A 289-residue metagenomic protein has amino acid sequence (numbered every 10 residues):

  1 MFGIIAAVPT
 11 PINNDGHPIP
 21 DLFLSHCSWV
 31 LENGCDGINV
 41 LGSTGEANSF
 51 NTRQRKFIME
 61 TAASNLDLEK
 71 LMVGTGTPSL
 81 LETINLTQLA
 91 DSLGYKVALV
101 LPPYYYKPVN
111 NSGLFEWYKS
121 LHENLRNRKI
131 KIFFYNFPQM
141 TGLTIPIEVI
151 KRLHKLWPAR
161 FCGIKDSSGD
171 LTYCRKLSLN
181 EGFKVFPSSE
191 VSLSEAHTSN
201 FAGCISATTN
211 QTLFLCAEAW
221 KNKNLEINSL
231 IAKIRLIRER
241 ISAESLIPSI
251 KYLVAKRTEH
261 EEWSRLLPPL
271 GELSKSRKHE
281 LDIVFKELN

Functional and structural regions predicted by a protein language model:
F2, P9, A47, P158 (+3 more regions): Generic secondary-structure boundary/loop-capping signal
F2-G142, F161: Active-site beta->alpha loop and helix N-cap motifs at the rims of alpha/beta catalytic domains
A6-P9, N33, N200-F201, T208-N289: C-terminal alpha-helical cap/extension of soluble enzyme domains
L22, Q54, G113, G169 (+3 more regions): Soluble or luminal CAZymes and related metallo-dependent hydrolases
F50-R53, N110-G113, T198-S199, C216-A219 (+1 more regions): Short secondary-structure transition/capping segments
R55, M59, T83, Y118 (+4 more regions): A general structural signal for well-ordered alpha-helical segments in protein cores
F57, T61-N65, L89-L93, S120 (+6 more regions): Alpha-helical structural signal in soluble globular domains
N124-R128, F137-E244: Catalytic alpha/beta core domains of metabolic enzymes, predominantly
